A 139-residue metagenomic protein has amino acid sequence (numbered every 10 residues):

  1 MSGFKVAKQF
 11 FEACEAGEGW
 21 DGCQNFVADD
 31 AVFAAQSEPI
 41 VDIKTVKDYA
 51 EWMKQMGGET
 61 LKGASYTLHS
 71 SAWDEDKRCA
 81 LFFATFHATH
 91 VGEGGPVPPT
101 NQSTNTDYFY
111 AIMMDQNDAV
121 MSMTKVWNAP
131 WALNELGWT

Functional and structural regions predicted by a protein language model:
M1-T139: C-terminal and inter-domain tail/linker signature
